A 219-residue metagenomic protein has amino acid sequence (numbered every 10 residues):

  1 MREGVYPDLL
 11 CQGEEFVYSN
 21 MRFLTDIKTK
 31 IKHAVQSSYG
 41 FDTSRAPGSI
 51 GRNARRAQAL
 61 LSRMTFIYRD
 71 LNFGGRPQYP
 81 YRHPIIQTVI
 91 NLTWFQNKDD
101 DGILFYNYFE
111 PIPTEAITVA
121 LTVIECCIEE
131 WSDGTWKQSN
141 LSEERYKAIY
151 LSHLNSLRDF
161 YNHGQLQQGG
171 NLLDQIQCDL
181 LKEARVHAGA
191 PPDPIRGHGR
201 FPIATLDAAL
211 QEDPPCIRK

Functional and structural regions predicted by a protein language model:
M1-P47: Acidic, serine/threonine- and proline-rich intrinsically disordered low-complexity regions
R2, I27-T29, R63-M64, N91 (+2 more regions): Hydrophobic alpha-helical segments and their boundary regions
K28-K32, R52, A57, R82-H83: Eukaryote-specific, intrinsically disordered low-complexity regulatory segments in nuclear proteins, enriched
F41-R76: Eukaryotic compositionally biased, intrinsically disordered low-complexity regulatory regions enriched in Ser/Thr/Pro
R69-K219: Long, contiguous, well-structured interaction cores
